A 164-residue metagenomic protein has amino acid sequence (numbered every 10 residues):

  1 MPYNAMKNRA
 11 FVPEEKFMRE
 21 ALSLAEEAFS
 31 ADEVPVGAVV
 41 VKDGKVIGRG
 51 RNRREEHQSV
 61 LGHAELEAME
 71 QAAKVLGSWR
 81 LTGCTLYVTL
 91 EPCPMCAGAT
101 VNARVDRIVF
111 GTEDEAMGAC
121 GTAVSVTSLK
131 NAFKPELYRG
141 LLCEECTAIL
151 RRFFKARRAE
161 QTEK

Functional and structural regions predicted by a protein language model:
P2-F29, P92-K164: Zinc-dependent deaminase
P13, V34-V36: Short loop/turn microsegments at loop-to-beta-strand junctions
V36-G44: Short beta-strand scaffold segments in enzyme catalytic cores
A38, G77-S78, V126-L129: Short secondary-structure boundary/capping segments
R54-E56: A short acidic/small-residue loop/turn micro-motif
Q58-G62, L66-A99: Helix-adjacent hinge/juxtasegments
